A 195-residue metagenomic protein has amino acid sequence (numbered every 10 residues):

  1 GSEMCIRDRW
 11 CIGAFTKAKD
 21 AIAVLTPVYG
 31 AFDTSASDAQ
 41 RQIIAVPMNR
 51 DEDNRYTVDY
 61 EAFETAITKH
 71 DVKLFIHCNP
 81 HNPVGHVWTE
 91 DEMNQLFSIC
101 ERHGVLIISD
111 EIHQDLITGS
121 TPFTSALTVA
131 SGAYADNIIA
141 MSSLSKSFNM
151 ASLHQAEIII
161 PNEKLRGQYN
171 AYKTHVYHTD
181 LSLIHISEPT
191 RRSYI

Functional and structural regions predicted by a protein language model:
G1, I6, I184-I195: Single conserved hydrophobic/aromatic residue that forms the stacking wall/gate of nucleotide- or nucleobase-binding
S2-E3, R7-A21: Phosphate-binding glycine-rich loop
W10-G13, V24-R41: Substrate-binding/gating loop at the entrance of the active-site cleft, primarily in PLP-dependent aminotransferase-like
R41, R102-V105, A135-D136: A short helix->loop->beta-strand "cap" motif at the edges of active sites that frequently abuts
R50-T121: Active-site phosphate-binding strand-loop segment of PLP-dependent enzymes
V129-Q168: Active-site PLP attachment segment
R166-V176, D180, R191-S193: Structural signature of PLP-dependent enzymes
